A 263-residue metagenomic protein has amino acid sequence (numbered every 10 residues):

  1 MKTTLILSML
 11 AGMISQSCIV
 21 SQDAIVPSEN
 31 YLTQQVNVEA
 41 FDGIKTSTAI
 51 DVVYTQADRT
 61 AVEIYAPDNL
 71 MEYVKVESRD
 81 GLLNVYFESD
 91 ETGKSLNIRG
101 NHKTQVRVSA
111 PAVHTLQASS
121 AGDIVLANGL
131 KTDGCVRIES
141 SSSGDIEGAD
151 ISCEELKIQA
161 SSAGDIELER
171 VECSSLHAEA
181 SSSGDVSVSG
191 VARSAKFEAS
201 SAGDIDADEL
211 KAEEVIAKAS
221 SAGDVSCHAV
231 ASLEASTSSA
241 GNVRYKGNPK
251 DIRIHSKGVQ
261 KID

Functional and structural regions predicted by a protein language model:
M1, S141-S143: A generic hydrophobic-segment detector
M1-Q16: Sec-dependent bacterial lipoprotein signal peptides
S8, C18-S120, I124-S140, D150-A160 (+4 more regions): Acidic (Asp/Glu) and glycine-rich low-complexity loops/linkers that are typically intrinsically disordered
D42, D58-T60, L82, G122 (+5 more regions): Structural signal for glycine-centered tight turns and loop->strand junctions in beta-sheet-rich domains
T48, V76, L116, S142 (+5 more regions): A residue-level signal for conserved active-site and pocket-lining positions in enzyme catalytic cores
S119-A127, I146-G148, I166-L168, V186 (+1 more regions): Beta-strand-rich extracellular passenger or scaffold domains
I166-D263: Short, surface-exposed interaction patches in beta-rich subdomains that mediate adhesion/assembly near membranes
